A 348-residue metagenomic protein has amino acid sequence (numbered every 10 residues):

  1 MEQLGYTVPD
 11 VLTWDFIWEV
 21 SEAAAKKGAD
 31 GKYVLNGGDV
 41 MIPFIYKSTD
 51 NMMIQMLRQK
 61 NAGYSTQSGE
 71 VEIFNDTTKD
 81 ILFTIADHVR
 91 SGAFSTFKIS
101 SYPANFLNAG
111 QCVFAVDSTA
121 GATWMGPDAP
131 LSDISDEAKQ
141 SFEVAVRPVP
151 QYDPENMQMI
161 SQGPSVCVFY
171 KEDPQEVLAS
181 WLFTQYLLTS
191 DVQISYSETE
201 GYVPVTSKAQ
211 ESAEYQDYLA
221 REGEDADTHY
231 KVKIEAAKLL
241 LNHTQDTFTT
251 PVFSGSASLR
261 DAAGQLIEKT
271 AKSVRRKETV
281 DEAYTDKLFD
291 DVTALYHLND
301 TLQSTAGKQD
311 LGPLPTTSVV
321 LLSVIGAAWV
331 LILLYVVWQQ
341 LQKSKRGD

Functional and structural regions predicted by a protein language model:
L4, D87-F94, P130-K208: Extracytoplasmic/periplasmic substrate-recognition and gating elements
L12-W18, S95-A109: Short helix-initiation/N-cap motifs at beta->coil->alpha
D15-E70: Extracytoplasmic/periplasmic solute-binding protein
V20-E22, Q67-S100, V144-A145, V149: Glycine-centered hinge/linker elements that transmit conformational signals in sensory and ligand-binding systems
L35, I42, A62-D80, D133-A138 (+1 more regions): Short, solvent-exposed loop/beta-turn-alpha elements that line the ligand-binding surface or hinge of extracytoplasmic
V113-S118, T123-M125, D133-S135: Paired acidic/hydrophobic, glycine-rich loop segments that form the ligand-binding mouth/hinge of periplasmic-binding
F142-Q151, S197-K269: Long, aromatic- and glycine/proline-rich binding clefts that accommodate carbohydrate-like moieties
I234-D348: Conserved C-terminal helix/tail region of periplasmic/extracytoplasmic solute-binding proteins
